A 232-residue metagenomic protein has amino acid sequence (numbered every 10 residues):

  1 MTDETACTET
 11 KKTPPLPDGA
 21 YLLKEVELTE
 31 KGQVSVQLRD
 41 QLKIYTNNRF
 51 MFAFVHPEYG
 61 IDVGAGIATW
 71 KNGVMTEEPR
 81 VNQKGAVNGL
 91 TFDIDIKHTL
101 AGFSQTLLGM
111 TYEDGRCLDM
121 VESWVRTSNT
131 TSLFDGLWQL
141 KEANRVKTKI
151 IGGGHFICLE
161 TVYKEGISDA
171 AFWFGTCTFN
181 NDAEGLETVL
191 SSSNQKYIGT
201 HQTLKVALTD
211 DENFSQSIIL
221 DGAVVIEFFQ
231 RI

Functional and structural regions predicted by a protein language model:
T5-I67, V74-F174, N180-I232: Lipid interaction determinants
